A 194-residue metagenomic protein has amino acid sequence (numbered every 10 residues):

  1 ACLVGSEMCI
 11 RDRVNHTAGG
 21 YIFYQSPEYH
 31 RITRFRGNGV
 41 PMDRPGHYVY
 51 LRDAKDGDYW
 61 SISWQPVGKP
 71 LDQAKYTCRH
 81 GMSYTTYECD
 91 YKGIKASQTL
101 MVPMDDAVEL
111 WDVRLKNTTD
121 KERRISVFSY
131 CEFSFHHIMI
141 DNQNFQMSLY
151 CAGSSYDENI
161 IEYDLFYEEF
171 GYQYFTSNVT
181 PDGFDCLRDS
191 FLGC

Functional and structural regions predicted by a protein language model:
S6-C194: Anionic coordination/interaction segments
